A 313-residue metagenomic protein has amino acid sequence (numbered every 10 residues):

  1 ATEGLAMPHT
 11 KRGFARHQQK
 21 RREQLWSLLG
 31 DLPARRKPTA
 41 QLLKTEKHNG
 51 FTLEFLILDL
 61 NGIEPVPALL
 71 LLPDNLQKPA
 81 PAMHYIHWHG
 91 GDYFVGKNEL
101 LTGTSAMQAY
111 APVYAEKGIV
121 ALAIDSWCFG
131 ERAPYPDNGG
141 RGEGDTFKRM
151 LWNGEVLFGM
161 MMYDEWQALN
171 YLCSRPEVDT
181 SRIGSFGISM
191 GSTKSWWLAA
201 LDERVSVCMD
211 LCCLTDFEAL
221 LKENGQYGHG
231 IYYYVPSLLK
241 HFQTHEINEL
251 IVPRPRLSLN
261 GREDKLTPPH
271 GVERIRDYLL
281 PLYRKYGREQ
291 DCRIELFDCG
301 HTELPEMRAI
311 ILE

Functional and structural regions predicted by a protein language model:
A1-D31: N-terminal pre-domain segments of enzymes
S27-K78, A82: N-terminal cap/lid segment of alpha/beta-hydrolase-fold proteins
K78-P79, I86-Y163, L169, C173-S174 (+1 more regions): Cap/lid segment of the alpha/beta-hydrolase catalytic domain
L151-W152, Q167, S206-N248, P253 (+2 more regions): Mobile cap/lid helix-loop segments that gate and shape the active-site cleft of serine hydrolases
E177-S189: Alpha/beta-hydrolase fold nucleophile elbow
G187-A199: Glycine-rich nucleophile elbow surrounding the catalytic serine of serine-hydrolase chemistry
I231, D277-E313: C-terminal catalytic histidine-bearing segment of alpha/beta-hydrolase fold enzymes
I251, S258-N260: Short beta-strand/loop motif that positions the catalytic acidic residue of the alpha/beta-hydrolase fold
